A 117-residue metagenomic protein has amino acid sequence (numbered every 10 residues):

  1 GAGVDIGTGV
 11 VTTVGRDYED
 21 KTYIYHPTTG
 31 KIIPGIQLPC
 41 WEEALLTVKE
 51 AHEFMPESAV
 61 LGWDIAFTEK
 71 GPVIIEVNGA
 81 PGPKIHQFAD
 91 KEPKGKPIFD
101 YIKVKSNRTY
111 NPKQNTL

Functional and structural regions predicted by a protein language model:
G1-D17: Phosphate-binding site of ATP-dependent enzymes
K21: Acidic, metal/cofactor-coordinating or nucleic-acid-engaging core segments within structured domains
I24-L46, E53-S58, F67-L117: C-terminal active-site "lid" helix and adjoining low-complexity regulatory extension at the edge of ATP-using catalytic
G62-D64: Short, surface-exposed charged micro-motifs
